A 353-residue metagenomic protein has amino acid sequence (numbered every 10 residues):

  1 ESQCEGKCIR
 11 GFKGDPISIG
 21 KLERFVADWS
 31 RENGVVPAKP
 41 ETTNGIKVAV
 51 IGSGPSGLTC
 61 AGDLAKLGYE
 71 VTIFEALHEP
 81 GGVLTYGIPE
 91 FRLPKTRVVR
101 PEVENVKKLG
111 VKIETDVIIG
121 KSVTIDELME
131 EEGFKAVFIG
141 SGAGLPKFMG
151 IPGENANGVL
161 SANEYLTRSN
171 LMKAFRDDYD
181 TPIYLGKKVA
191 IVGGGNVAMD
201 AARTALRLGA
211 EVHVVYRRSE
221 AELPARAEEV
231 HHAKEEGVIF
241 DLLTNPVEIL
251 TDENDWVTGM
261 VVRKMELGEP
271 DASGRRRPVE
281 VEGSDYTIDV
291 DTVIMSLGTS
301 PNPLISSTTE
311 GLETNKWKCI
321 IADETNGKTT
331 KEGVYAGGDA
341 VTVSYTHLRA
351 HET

Functional and structural regions predicted by a protein language model:
E1-V26, T72, H78-E79, G110-K112: Iron-sulfur cluster-binding cysteine motifs and their immediate structural context in ferredoxin-like electron-transfer
V26-T42, P101-I118, P146-L208, N315-T325 (+1 more regions): Glycine-rich dinucleotide-binding loop and its adjacent helix/turn
I46-S53, K188-V192: Beta1/beta-strand and adjacent pyrophosphate-binding region of the FAD-binding site in flavoprotein oxidoreductases
A49-L67, A201-A202: N-terminal Rossmann-like FAD-binding beta1-loop-alpha1 element of flavoenzymes
I73, L77-K108, I113-E114, A202-E248: Rossmann-like dinucleotide-binding cores of NAD(P)H-dependent redox enzymes
N105-F148, I249-W256: Feature captures the FAD/FMN-dependent oxidoreductase FAD-binding
N155-G186, P270-S344: FAD-site-proximal beta/loop scaffold in flavoenzymes
T346, A350-T353: Conserved small/polar residues in nucleotide/adenosyl-binding loops
